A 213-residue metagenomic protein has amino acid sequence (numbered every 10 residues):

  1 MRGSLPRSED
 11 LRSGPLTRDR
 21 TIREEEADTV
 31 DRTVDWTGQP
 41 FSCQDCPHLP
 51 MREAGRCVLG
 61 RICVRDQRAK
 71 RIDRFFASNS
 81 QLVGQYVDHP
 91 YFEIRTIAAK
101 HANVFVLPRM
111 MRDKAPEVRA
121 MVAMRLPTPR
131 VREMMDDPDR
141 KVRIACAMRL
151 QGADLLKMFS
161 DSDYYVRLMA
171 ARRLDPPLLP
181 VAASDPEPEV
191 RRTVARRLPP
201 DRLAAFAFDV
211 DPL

Functional and structural regions predicted by a protein language model:
M1-P108, R112-D113: N-terminal alpha-helical scaffold/docking segments in eukaryotic complex subunits
R56-F75, F92-V104, E117-T128, E133-D136 (+5 more regions): Structural detector for internal amphipathic alpha-helices that build alpha-solenoid repeat scaffolds
Q81-D88, P108-R112, V131-D136, L155-S160 (+2 more regions): HEAT/HEAT-like alpha-solenoid repeats
